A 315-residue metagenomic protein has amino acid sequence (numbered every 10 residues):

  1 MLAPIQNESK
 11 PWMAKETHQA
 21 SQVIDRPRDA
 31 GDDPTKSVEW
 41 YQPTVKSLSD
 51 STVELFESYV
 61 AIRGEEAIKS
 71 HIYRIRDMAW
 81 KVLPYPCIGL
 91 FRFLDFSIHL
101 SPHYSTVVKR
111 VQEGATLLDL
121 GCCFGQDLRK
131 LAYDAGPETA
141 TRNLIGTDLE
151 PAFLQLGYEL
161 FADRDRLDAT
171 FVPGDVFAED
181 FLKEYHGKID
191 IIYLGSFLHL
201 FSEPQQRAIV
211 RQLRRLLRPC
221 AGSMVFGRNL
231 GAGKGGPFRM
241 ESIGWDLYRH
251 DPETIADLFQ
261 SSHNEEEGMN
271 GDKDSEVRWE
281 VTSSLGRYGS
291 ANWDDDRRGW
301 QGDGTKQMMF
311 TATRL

Functional and structural regions predicted by a protein language model:
L2-K183, P204-Q206, Q212, C220-L315: Class I (Rossmann-like) S-adenosyl-L-methionine-dependent methyltransferase catalytic domain, capturing the SAM-binding
G114, K188-I189: Local beta-strand N-terminus motif with an aromatic residue
I189-Q205: A short SAM/SAH-binding and catalytic strip from SAM-dependent methyltransferases
L216: A short, gly/pro- and small-residue-rich
